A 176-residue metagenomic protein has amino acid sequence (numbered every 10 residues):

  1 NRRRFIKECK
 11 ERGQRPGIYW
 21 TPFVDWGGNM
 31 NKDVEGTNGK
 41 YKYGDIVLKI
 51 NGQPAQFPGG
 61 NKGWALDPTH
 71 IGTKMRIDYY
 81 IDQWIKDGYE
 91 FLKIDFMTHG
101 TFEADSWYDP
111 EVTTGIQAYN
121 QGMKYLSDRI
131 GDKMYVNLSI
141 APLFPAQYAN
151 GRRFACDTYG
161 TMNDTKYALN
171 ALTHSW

Functional and structural regions predicted by a protein language model:
N1, P58-R76, T98-A118: The substrate-binding groove and active-site-proximal loops of carbohydrate-active enzymes, especially glycoside
N1-R3, Q14-P16, T21-V24: Glycan-recognition patch characteristic of GH18 chitinases/ENGases and related GlcNAc/peptidoglycan-binding proteins
R3-Q14, M123-G131: Surface-exposed amphipathic alpha-helices with a cationic face
P16-Y19, L92-I94, V136-L138: Hydrophobic faces of well-ordered beta-strands that scaffold small-molecule active sites in alpha/beta enzyme cores
T21, G27-V34, A104, Q147-Y148: Short, solvent-exposed loop/turn and secondary-structure capping segments
T21-D25, M97-H99, S139-L143: Active-site beta-loop-alpha junctions enriched in small/polar residues
D33-I71, M75, Q121-W176: Glycan-recognition surfaces
P68-F96: An active-site-proximal structural segment forming one wall of the substrate-binding cleft that immediately precedes
